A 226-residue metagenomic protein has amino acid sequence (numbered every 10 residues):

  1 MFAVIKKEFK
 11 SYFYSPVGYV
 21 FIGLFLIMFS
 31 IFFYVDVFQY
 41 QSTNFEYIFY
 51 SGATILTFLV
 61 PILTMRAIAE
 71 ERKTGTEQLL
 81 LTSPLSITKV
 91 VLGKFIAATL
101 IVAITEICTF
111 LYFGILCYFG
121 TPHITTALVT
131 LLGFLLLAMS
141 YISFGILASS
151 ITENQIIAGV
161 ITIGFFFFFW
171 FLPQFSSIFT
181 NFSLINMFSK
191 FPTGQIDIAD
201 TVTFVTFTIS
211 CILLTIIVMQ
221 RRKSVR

Functional and structural regions predicted by a protein language model:
M1-G18, V225: Aromatic- and glycine-rich beta-strand/loop motifs that create alpha-glucan
P16-D36, S51-V60, G164-F168, S210: Hydrophobic alpha-helical transmembrane segments of multi-pass membrane transport/permease proteins
F29-D36, N44-S51, I55, A97-I156: Secretory targeting signals
V37-S42, E46, G164-R226: Terminal transmembrane helical anchor/hairpin motif
N44-I48, L63-L81: Transmembrane helix boundary and interhelical loop/hinge segments in multi-pass membrane proteins
V60-T64, Y112, S143-F144, L214-T215: Hydrophobic/aromatic residues in alpha-helical transmembrane segments
K94-F95, T130, T162-I163: Residue-level recognition of transmembrane alpha-helices in multi-pass small-molecule transporters/permeases
